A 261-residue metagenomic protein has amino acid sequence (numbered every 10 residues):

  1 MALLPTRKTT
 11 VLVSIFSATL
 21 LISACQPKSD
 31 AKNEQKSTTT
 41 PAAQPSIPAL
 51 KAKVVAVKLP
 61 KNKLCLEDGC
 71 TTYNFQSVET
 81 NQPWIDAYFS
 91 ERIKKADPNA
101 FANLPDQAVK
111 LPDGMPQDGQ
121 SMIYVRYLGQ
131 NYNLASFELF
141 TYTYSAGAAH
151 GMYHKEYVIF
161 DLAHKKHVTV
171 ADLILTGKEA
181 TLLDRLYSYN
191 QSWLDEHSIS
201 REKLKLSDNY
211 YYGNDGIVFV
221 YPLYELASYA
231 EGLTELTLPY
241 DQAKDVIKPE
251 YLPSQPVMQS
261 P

Functional and structural regions predicted by a protein language model:
A2-V13: Bacterial N-terminal signal peptides that target proteins for export
L21-A24: C-terminal motif of bacterial Sec signal peptides marking the signal peptidase cleavage site
Q26-P261: Compositionally biased intrinsically disordered regions enriched in Thr/Gly
